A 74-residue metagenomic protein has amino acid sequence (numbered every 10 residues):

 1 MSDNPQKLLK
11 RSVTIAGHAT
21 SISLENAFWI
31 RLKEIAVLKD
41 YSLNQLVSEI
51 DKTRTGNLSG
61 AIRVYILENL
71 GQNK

Functional and structural regions predicted by a protein language model:
M1-V13: A detector of short terminal or domain-flanking linear segments
T14-I66: Amphipathic, hydrophobic secondary-structure cores in small proteins
L67-K74: Short, solvent-exposed charged binding patches
